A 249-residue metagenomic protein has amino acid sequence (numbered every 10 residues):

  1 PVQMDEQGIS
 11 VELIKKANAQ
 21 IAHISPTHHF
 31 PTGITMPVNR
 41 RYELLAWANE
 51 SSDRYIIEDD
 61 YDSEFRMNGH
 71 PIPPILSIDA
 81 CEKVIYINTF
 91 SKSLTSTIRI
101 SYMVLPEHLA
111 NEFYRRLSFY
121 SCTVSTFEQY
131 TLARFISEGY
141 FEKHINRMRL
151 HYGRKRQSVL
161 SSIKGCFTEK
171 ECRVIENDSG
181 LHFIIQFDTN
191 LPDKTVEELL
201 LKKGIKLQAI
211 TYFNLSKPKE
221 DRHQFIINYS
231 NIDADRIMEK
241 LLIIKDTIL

Functional and structural regions predicted by a protein language model:
E6-M67: Active-site phosphate-binding strand-loop segment of PLP-dependent enzymes
S77-E112: Active-site PLP attachment segment
A110-E128: Active-site C-terminal subdomain of aminotransferase-like
Y114-L117, E138-L160: Structural signature of PLP-dependent enzymes
L150-L160, C172-Q186, V196-E198: Conserved glycine-rich beta-strand-loop-beta hairpin in the small C-terminal domain of fold type I
N190-V196, A234-E239: Short, conserved charged micro-motifs
K202, P218-L249: PLP-dependent enzyme catalytic core of the Aspartate aminotransferase-like
